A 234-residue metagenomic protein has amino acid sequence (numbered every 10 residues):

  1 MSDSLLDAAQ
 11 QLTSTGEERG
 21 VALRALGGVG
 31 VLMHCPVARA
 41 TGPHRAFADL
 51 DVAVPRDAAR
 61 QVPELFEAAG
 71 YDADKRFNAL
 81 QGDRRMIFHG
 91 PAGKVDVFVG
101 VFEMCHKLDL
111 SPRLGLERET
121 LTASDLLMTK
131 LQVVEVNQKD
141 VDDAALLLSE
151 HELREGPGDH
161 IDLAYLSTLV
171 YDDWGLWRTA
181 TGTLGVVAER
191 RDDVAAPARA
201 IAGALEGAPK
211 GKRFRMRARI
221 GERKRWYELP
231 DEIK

Functional and structural regions predicted by a protein language model:
M1, R60-G70, L114-L116: Short N-terminal helix-initiation segments at or just after the protein's N-terminus
M1-A25, V37-A46, V99, E103 (+2 more regions): The feature captures the alpha-helical scaffold/lid subdomain characteristic of nucleotidyltransferase
S2, V52, R56, I87: Short gly/ser-rich anion-binding loops that grip negatively charged ligand groups
G28-L32: Short glycine-enriched loops at secondary-structure junctions
H34, R56, T129: Active-site-proximal flexible loops/turns
V37-V62, F66, A144: Catalytic metal-binding acidic patch
P63, E67-H106: Conserved catalytic core of two-metal-ion nucleotidyltransferases
